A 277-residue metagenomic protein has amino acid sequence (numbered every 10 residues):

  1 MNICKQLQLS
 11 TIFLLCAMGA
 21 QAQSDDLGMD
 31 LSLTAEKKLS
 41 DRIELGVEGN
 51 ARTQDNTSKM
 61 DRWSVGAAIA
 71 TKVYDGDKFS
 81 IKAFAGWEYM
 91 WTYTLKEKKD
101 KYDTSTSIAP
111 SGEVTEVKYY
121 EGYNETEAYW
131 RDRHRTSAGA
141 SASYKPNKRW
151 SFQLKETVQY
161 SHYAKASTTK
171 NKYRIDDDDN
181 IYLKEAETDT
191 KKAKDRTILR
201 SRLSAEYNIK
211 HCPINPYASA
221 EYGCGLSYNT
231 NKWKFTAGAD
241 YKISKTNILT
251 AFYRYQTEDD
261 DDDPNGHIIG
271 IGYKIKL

Functional and structural regions predicted by a protein language model:
Q23-Y74, K82-T94: Start-of-domain marker
D26, S58-W63, T94-Y102, Y129 (+3 more regions): Outer-membrane beta-barrel translocator domains and adjoining extracellular loop/strand segments of Gram-negative
L27-M29, K59-V65, F79, D132-T136 (+3 more regions): Residues that define the transmembrane beta-barrel architecture of outer-membrane proteins
L33-K37, A67-T71, A85-W87, A138-Y144 (+5 more regions): Residues on the lipid-exposed face of transmembrane beta-strands in outer-membrane beta-barrel proteins
R42-V47, G76-A83, K148-F152, H211-P216 (+1 more regions): Repeated loop/turn-to-beta-strand initiation elements of outer-membrane beta-barrel proteins
G49-D55, T71, W87-Y93, D132 (+5 more regions): Transmembrane beta-strands of outer-membrane beta-barrel pores
R149-S219: Detector for outer-membrane/organellar transmembrane beta-barrel domains, recognizing the amphipathic beta-strand
A218, T230-L277: Predominantly the C-terminal beta-signal and adjacent terminal strand-loop region of outer-membrane beta-barrel
